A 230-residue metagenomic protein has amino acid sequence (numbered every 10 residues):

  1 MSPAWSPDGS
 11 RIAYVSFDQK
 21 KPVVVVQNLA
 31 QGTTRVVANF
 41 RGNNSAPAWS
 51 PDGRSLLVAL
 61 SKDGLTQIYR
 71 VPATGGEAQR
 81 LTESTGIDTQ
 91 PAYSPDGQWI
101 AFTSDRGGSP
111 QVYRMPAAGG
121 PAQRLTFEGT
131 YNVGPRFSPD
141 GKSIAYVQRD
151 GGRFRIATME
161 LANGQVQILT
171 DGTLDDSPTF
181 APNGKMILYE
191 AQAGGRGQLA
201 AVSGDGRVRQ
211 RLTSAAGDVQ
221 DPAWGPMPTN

Functional and structural regions predicted by a protein language model:
M1-N230: Sequence signature of WD/YWTD-type beta-propeller architectures
